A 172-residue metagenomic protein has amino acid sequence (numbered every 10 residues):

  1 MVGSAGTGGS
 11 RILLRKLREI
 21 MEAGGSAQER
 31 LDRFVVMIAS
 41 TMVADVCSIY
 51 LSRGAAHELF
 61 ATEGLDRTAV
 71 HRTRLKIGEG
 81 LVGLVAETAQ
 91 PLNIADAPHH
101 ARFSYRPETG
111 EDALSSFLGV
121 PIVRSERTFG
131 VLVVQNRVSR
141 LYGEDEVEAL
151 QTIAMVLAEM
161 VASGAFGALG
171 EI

Functional and structural regions predicted by a protein language model:
M1-E29, S40, M160-I172: Signal-transmission linkers at sensory-effector interfaces
V36, C47-T73: GAF sensory/regulatory domain recognition with acknowledged cross-activation on helical regulatory dimers
L65, V131-R140: Short beta-strand-to-loop transition segments that serve as allosteric relay/switch motifs in sensory/regulatory domains
R67-T68, A95-S116, N136: Signal-transducing coupling segments at domain and membrane junctions
T68-L92: Acidic/proline- and glycine-rich, intrinsically disordered low-complexity segments that serve as regulatory linkers
S115-V123: A short, aliphatic-rich beta-strand micro-motif
I122-L132: Short hydrophobic/glycine-rich mini-motifs in sensory/regulatory modules that couple input to downstream signaling
R124, Y142-A162, A168-L169: Amphipathic alpha-helical "output/dimerization" segments
